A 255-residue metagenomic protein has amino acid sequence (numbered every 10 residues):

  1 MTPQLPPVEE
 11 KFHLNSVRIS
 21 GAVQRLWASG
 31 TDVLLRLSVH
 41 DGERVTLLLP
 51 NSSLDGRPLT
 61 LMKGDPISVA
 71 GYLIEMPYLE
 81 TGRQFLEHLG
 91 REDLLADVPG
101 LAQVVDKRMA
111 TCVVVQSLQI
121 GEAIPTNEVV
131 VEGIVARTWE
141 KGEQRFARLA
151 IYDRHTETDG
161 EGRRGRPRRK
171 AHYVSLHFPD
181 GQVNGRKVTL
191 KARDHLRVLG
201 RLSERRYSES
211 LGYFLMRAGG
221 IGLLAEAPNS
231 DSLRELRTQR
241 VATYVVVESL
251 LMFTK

Functional and structural regions predicted by a protein language model:
M1-K255: OB-fold and OB-like single-stranded nucleic-acid-recognition modules and their adjacent interaction interfaces
